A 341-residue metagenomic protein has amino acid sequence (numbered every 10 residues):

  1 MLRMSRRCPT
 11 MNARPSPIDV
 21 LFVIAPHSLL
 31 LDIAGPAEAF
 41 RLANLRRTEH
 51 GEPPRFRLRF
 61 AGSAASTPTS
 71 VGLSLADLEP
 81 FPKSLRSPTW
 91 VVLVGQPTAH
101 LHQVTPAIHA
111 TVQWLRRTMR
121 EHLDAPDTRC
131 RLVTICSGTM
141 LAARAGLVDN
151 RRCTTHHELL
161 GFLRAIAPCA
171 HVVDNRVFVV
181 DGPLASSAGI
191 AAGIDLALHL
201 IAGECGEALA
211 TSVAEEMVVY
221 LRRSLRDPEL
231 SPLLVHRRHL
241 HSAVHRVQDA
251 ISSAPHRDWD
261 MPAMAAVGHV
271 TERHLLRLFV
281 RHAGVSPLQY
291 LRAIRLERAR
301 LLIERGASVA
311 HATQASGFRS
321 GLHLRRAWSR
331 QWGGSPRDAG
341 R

Functional and structural regions predicted by a protein language model:
M1-L132, L141-R144, A202, T211 (+1 more regions): Extended, subdomain-level signal for the structured scaffold at the beginning of enzyme domains
A37, R41, R164, I194-L198: Predominant activation on well-ordered alpha-helical scaffold segments within soluble catalytic domains
L73-D77, P168-A170, S187-A188: Short, surface-exposed amphipathic charged segments that create phosphate/polyanion-binding patches used for binding
L123, V172-S186, E216-V219, R226-P232: Conserved Rossmann-fold dehydrogenase catalytic segment
M140-L147, I194: Acidic/polar active-site rim loop that often engages polyanionic ligands
V148-R176, V213: A conserved active-site-flanking secondary-structure segment within enzyme catalytic domains
R176, V180-E216: Conserved anion/nucleotide-ligand pocket segment
